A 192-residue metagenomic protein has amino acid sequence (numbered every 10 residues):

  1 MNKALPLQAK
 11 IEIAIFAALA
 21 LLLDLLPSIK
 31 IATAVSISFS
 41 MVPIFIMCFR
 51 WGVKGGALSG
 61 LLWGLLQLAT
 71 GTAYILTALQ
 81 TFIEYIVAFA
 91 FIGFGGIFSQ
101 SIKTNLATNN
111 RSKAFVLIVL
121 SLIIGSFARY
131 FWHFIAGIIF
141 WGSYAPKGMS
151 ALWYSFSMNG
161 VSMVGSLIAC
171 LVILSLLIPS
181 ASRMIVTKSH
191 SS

Functional and structural regions predicted by a protein language model:
M1-S192: Loop-helix junctions at membrane interfaces
